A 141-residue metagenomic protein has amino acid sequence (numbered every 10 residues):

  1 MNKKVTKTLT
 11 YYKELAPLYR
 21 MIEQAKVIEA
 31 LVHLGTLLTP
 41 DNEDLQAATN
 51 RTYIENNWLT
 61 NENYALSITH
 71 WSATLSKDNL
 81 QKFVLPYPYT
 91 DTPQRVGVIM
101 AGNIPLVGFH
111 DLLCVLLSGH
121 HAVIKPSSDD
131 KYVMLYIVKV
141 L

Functional and structural regions predicted by a protein language model:
M1-R95: N-terminal Rossmann-like NAD(P)+-binding subdomain of aldehyde/semialdehyde dehydrogenases
L80-L141: Conserved small-residue-rich beta-alpha loop and adjacent elements that most often cradle the phosphate/pyrophosphate
